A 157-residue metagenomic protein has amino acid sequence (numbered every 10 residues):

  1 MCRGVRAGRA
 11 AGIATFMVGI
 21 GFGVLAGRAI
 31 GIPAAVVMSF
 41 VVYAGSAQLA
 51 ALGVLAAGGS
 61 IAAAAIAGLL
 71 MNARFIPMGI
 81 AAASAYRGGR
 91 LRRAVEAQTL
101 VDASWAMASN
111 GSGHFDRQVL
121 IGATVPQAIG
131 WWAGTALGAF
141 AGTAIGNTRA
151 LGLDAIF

Functional and structural regions predicted by a protein language model:
M1-V42, G53-I66: Helix-loop-helix hairpins and the membrane-proximal interhelical loops of multi-pass alpha-helical transport proteins
I20-L25, A50, M107, A136 (+1 more regions): Alpha-helical transmembrane segments of multipass membrane proteins
G31, D154-F157: Hydrophobic mid-bilayer segments of alpha-helices in multi-pass membrane transport proteins, especially secondary
F40-S46, N72-R74: Core segments of alpha-helical transmembrane spans in multipass integral membrane proteins
S46-L49, T148-A150: Generic secondary-structure boundary/loop-capping signal
A65-A150, D154-A155: Helix-loop-helix junctions within the multi-pass membrane cores of secondary transporters/permeases
